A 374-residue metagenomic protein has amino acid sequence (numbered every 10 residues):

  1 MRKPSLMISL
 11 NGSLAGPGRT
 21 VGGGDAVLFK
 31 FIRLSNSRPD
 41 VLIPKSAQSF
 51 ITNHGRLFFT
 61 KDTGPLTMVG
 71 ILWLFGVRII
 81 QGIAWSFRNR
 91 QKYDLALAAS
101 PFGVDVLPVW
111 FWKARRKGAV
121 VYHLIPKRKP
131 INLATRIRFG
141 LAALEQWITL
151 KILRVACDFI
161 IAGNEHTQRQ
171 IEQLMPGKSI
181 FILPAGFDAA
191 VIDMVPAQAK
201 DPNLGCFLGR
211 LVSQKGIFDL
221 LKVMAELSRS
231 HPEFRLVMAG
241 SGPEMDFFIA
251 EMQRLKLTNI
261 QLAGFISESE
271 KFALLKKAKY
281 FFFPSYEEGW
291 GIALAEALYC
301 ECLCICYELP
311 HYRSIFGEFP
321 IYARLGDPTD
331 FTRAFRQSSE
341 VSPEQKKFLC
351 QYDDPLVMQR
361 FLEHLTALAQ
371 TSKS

Functional and structural regions predicted by a protein language model:
M1-S49: N-terminal subdomain of nucleotide-sugar transferases
K30, F111-R115, R128, G140-I160: Membrane-proximal helix-turn-helix segments that form the acceptor-binding/catalytic region of lipid-linked
H166, G186: Carbohydrate-associated surface elements
A197-K215, L221-M224, V237: Conserved donor-binding/catalytic core segment of Leloir-type glycosyltransferases
I249-I266: Nucleotide-activated donor-binding/catalytic signature segment of Leloir-type glycosyltransferases, i.e., the conserved
Y286: Aromatic "clamp/platform" in nucleotide-sugar-dependent glycosyltransferases that forms part of the donor/acceptor
P320-T329, R333-E340: Conserved acidic donor-binding segment of nucleotide-sugar-dependent glycosyltransferases
E340-K373: A charged, aromatic-enriched C-terminal amphipathic alpha-helix characteristic of glycosyltransferases across folds
